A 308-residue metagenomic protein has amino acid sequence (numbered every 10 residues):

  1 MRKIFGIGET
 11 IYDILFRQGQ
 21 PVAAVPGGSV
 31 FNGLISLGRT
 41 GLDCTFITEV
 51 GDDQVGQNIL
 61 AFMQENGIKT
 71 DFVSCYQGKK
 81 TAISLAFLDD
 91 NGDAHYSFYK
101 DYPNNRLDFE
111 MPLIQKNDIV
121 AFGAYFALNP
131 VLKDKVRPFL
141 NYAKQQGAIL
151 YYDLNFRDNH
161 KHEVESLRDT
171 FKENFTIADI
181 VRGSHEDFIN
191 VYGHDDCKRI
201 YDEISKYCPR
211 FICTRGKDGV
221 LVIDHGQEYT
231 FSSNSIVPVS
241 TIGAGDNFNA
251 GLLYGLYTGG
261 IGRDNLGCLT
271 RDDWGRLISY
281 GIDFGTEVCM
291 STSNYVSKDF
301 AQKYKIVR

Functional and structural regions predicted by a protein language model:
M1-K69: Glycine-rich phosphate/adenosyl-contacting loop at the front of the ribokinase-like
R2, Y142-I149, Y207-R210: A short helix->loop->beta-strand "cap" motif at the edges of active sites that frequently abuts
K3, D196-R308: Conserved phosphate-binding/catalytic region of the ribokinase-like
T10, S29, Y125, L154 (+1 more regions): Active-site metal-binding loops of divalent metal-dependent hydrolases
D43-A124, Y304-R308: Conserved N-terminal subdomain of the carbohydrate kinase-like
C44, T70, L150-Y152, F211: Hydrophobic beta-strand scaffold residues
L113-Q115, N174-F175, S205: A short, aliphatic-rich alpha-helical micro-motif
L128-Y201, G219: Conserved beta-alpha-beta core of the PfkB/ribokinase-like small-molecule kinase fold
